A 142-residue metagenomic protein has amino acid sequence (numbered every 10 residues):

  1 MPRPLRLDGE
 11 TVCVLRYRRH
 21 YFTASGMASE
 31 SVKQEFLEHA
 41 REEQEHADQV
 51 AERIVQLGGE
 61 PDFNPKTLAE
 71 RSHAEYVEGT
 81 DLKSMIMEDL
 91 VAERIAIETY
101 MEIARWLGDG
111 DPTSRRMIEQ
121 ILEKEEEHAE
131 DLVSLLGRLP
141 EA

Functional and structural regions predicted by a protein language model:
M1-A142: Iron-associated oxidoreductase/ferritin-like identity signal
